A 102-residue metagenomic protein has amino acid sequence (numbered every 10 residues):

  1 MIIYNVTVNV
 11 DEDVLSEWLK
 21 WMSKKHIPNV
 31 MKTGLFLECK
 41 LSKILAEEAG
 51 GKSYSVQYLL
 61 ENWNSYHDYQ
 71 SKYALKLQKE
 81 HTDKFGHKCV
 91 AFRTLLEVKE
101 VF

Functional and structural regions predicted by a protein language model:
M1-I3, G34: Coil-to-beta-strand transition motifs
I3-N9, L41-K72: Short, well-ordered beta-strand segments in beta-rich or mixed alpha/beta enzyme and ligand-binding folds
V14-K40, K76-K79: Short amphipathic alpha-helical segments
S16, K20, L60, L96-E97: Compositionally biased amphipathic helical and low-complexity segments enriched in hydrophobic
T33-L37, L59-T94: An amphipathic, aromatic/His-enriched active-site/gating alpha helix that lines ligand/cofactor pockets
V98-F102: Short, low-order "capping/linker" segments at domain edges
